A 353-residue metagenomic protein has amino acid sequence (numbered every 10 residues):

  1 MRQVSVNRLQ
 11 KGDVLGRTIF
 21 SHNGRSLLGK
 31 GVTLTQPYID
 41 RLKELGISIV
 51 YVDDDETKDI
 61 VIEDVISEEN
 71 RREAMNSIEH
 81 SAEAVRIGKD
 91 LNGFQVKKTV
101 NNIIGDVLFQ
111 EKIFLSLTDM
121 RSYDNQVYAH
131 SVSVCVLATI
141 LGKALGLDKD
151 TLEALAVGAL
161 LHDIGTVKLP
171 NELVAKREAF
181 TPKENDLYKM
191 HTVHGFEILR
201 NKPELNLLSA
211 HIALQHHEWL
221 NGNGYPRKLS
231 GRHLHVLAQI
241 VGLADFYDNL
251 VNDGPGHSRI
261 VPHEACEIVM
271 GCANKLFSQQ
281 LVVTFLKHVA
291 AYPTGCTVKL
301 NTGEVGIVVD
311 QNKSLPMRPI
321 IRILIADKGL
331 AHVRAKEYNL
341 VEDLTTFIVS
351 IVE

Functional and structural regions predicted by a protein language model:
M1-K97, A326-G329, R334, Y338-E353: Membrane-cytosol interface segments
V32, M75-E353: Histidine- and acidic-residue-rich, metal-dependent catalytic cores
